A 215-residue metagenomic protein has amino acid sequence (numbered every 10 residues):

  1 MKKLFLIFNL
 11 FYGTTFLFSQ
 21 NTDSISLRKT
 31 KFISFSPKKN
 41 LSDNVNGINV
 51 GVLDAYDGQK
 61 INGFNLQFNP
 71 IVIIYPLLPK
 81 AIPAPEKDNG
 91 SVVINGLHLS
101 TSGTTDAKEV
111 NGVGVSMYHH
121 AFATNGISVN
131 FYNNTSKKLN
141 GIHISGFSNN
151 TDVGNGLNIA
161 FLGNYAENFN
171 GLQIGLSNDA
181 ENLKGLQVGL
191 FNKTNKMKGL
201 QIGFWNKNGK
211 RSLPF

Functional and structural regions predicted by a protein language model:
M1-S24: Bacterial Sec-dependent N-terminal signal peptides
Q20-F215: Surface-exposed, glycine- and small/polar-enriched segments that build interaction surfaces at terminal
